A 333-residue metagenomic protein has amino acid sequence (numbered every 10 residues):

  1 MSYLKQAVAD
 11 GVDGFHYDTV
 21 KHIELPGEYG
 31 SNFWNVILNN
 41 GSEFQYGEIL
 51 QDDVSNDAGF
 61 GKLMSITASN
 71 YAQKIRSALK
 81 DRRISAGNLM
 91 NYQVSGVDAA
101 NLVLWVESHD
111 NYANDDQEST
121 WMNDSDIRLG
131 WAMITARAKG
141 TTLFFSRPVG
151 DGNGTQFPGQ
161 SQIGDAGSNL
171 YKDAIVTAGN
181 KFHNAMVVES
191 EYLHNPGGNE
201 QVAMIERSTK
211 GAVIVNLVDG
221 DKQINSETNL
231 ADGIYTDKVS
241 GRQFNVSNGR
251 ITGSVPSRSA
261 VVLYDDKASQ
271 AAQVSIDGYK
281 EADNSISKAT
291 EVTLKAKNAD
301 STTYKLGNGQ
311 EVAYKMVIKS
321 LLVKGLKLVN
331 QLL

Functional and structural regions predicted by a protein language model:
S2-S269: Active-site-proximal helices and loops of the catalytic beta/alpha 8
A268-L333: Low-complexity, disordered linker/stalk regions enriched in Pro/Thr/Ser/Gly
